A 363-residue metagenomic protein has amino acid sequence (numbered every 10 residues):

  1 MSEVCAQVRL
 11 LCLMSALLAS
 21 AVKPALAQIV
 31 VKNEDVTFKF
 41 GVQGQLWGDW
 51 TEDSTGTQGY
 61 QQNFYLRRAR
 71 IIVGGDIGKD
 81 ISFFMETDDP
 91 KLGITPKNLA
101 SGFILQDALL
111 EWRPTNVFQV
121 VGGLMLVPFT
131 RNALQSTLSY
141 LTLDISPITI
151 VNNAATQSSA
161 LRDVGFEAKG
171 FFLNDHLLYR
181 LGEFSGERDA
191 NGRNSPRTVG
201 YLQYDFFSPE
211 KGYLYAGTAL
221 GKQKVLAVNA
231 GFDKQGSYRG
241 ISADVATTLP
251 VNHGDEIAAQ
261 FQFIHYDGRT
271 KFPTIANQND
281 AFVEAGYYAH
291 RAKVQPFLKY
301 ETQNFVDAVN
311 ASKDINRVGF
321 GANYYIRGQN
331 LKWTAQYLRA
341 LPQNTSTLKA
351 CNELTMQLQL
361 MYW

Functional and structural regions predicted by a protein language model:
M1-C12: Bacterial N-terminal signal peptides that target proteins for export
V22-A27: Sec/Tat signal peptide C-region and signal peptidase I cleavage site
I29-E52, Q58-R188, N194-E210, N277 (+2 more regions): Outer membrane beta-barrel
S54-Q58, T270-P273, D307-N310, N344-T347: Flexible, solvent-exposed loop segments that connect beta-strands
R197-P209, A350-W363: Outer-membrane beta-barrel "beta-signal"
F207-D307, N316: Detector for outer-membrane/organellar transmembrane beta-barrel domains, recognizing the amphipathic beta-strand
Y215-T218, L331-K332, L360-W363: Flexible, glycine-rich linker and terminal segments associated with outer-membrane beta-barrel/transport systems
G321-Q336: C-terminal closing repeat unit and adjoining cap/tail of repeat-based domains
